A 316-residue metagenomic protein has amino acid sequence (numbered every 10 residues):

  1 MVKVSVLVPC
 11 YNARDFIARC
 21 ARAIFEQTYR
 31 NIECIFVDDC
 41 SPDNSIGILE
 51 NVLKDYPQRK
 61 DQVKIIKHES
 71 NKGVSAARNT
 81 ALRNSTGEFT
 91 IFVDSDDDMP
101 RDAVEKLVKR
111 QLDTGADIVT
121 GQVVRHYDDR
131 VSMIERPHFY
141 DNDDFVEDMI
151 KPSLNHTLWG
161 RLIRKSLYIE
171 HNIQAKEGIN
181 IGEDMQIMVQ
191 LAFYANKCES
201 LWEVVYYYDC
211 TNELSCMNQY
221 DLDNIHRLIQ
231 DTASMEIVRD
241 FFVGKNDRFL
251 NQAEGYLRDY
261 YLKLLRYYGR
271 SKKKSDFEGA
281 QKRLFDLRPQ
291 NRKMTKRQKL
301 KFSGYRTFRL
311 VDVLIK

Functional and structural regions predicted by a protein language model:
M1-I229, G304, V311-L314: Nucleotide-sugar donor-binding/catalytic module of glycosyltransferases that assemble extracellular/cell-envelope
R110, F241, L287-Q290: Residue position in alpha-helical solenoids
V124, D143, Y261, L265 (+2 more regions): Mixed-charge (Asp/Glu-Lys/Arg
M188, M235, R258-Y261: Hydrophobic alpha-helical core bundles mediating ligand binding, dimerization, or RNAP-core interactions
I229-A253, V313-K316: C-terminal, non-catalytic tails of nucleotide-sugar-dependent glycosyltransferases
R239-F242, Y267-K272: Secondary-structure edge/capping motif, primarily at the C-terminal ends of alpha-helices and the immediately following
Q252-R266: Amphipathic alpha-helical repeat scaffolds of TPR domains
G269-K316: Membrane-interface aromatic/basic loop that binds lipid-linked glycans or pyrophosphate carriers, typified by
